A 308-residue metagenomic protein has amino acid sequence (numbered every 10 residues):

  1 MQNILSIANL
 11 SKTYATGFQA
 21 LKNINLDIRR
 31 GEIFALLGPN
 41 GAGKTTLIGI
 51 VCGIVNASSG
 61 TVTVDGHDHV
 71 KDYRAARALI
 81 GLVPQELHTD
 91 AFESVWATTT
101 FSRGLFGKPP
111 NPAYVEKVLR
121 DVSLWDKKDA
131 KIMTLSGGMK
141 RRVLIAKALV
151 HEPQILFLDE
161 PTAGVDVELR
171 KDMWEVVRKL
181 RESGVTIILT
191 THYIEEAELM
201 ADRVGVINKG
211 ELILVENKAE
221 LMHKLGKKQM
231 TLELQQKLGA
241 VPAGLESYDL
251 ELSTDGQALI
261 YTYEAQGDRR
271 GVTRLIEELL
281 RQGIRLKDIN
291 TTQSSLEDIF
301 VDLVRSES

Functional and structural regions predicted by a protein language model:
G60-D68, A75-A76: Conserved ABC transporter NBD signature motif
T100, G104-K127: Conserved ABC ATPase "signature" region
E152: Conserved catalytic motifs of ABC-family nucleotide-binding domains
L156-D159: Catalytic Walker B motif of ABC-type/P-loop ATPase nucleotide-binding domains
W174-E264: ABC transporter nucleotide-binding domain
M230-L303, E307: Short, charged/small-residue-rich alpha-helical element at the C-terminal edge of ABC transporter nucleotide-binding
